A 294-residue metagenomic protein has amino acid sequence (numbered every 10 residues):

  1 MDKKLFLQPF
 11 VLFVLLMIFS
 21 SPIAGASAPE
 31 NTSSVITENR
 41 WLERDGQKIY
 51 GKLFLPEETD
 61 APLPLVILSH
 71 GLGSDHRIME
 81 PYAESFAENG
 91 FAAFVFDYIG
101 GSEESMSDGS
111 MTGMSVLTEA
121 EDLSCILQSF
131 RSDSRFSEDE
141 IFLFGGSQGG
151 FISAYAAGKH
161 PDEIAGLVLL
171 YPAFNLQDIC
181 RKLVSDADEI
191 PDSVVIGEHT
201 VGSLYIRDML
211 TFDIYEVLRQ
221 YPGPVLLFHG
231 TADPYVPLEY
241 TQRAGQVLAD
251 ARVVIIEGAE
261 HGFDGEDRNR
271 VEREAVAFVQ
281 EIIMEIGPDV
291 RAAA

Functional and structural regions predicted by a protein language model:
A28-E58: N-terminal cap/lid segment of alpha/beta-hydrolase-fold proteins
P62-G71: Short beta-strand element of the alpha/beta-hydrolase
L72-E84: The serine-hydrolase catalytic nucleophile loop
I78, T112-D133: Alpha/beta-hydrolase active-site loop
S85-M106: Conserved alpha/beta-hydrolase
Y155-L204: Hydrolase active-site cap/lid region
Y221-P222, L227-H229, D233: Short beta-strand/loop motif that positions the catalytic acidic residue of the alpha/beta-hydrolase fold
A259-E272: Catalytic histidine-centered segment of alpha/beta-hydrolase-like enzymes
